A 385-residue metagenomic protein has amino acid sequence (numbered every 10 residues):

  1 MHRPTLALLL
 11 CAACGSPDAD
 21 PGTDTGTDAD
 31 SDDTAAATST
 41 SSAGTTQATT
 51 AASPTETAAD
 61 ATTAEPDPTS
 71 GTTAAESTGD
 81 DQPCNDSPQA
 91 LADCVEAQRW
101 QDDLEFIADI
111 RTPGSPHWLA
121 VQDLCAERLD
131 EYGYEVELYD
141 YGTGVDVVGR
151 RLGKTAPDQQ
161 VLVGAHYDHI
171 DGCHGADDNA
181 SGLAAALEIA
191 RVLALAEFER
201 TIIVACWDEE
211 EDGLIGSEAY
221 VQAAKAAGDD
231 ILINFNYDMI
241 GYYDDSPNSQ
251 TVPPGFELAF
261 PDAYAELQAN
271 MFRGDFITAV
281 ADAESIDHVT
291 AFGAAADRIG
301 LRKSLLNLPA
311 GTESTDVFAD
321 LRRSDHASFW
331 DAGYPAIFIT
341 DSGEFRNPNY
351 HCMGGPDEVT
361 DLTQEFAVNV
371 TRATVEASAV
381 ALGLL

Functional and structural regions predicted by a protein language model:
M1-G15: Sec-dependent N-terminal signal peptides of Gram-negative exported proteins
C11-Q82: Ser/Thr-rich, Pro/Gly/Ala-heavy low-complexity intrinsically disordered linkers and tails of secreted extracellular
Q82-H117, Y132, D168, N347-G355: N-terminal capping segment at the start of a domain
W100-F106, E137-Y139, V148, Q160-G164 (+6 more regions): Structural recognition of the beta-strand scaffold that forms the well-ordered cores of secreted hydrolase catalytic
D102-L152, S304-L308: A non-catalytic alpha/beta surface segment that caps or lines the substrate-entry region of metallo-dependent hydrolase
P113-G114, E135, G142-G144, K154-A156 (+6 more regions): Solvent-exposed loop/turn segments at secondary-structure junctions within structured extracellular/periplasmic domains
I170-D287: Acidic/histidine-rich catalytic neighborhood of metal-dependent amide-processing enzymes
N248, V252-L385: Active-site-adjacent substrate-binding region of metalloamidase/peptidase-like peptide-processing proteins
